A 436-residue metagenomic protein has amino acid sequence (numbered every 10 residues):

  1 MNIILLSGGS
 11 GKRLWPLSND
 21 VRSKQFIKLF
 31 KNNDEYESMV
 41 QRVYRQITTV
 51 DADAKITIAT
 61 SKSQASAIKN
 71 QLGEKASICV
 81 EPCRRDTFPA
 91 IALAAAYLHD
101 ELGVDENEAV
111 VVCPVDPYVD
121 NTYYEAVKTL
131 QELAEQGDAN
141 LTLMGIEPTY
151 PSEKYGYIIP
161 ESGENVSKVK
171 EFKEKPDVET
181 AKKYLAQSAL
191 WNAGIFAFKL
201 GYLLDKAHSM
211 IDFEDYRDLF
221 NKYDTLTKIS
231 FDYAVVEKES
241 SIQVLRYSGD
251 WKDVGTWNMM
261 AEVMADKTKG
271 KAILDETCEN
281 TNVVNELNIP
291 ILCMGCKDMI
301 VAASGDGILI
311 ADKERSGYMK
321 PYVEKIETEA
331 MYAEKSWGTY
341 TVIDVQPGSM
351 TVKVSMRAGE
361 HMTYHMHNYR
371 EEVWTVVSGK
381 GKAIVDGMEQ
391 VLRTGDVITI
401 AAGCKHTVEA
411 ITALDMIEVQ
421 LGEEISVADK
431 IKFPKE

Functional and structural regions predicted by a protein language model:
N2-L5, L14-D20, K28-V112, Y118-Y124: Conserved N-terminal catalytic core of the sugar/cofactor nucleotidyltransferase
L6, C113, V376, V419: Catalytic metal- and UDP-sugar-binding loop of GT-A-like glycosyltransferases, i.e., residues flanking the conserved
G11-P16, S23, S426-V427: Short N-terminal binding/cap micro-motifs at the start of the first secondary-structure element
F26, I78, L141-L143, I242-V244 (+1 more regions): Conserved beta-strand scaffold positions in the cores of enzyme catalytic domains, especially in NTP/NDP-utilizing
V40, A94, D116, I158 (+3 more regions): Residue-level signal for inorganic ion chemistry
N121-Y223, Q243: Conserved core of the sugar-phosphate nucleotidyltransferase
L200-I398, C404-E409, I425, K430-P434: Left-handed beta-helix
I417-I425: C-terminal structural segments of small proteins and small subunits
